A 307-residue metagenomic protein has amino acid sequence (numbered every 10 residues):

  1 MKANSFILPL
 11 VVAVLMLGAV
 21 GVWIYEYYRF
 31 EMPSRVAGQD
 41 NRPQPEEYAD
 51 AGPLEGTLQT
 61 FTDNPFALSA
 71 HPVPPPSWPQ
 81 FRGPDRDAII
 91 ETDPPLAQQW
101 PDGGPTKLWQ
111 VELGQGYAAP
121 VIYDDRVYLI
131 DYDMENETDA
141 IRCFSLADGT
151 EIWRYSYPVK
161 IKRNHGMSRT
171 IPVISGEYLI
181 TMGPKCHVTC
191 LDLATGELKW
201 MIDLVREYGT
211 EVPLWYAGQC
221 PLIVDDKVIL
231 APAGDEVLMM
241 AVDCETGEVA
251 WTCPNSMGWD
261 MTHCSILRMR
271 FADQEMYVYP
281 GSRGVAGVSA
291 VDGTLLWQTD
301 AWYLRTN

Functional and structural regions predicted by a protein language model:
N4-A13, V22-E112, A140-R142, D148-I161 (+3 more regions): Aromatic (tryptophan-biased) beta-strands that constitute blades/sheets of beta-rich domains
D85-A88, M134-E137, H187, D235-V237 (+1 more regions): Short glycine/acidic-enriched loop and turn motifs that connect beta-strands
L108-V121, N136-T138, R154-V173, M201-I223 (+4 more regions): Extracytoplasmic beta-rich repeat domains
D125, L146-D148, L193, C244 (+1 more regions): Inter-blade boundary loops/turns of WD-repeat beta-propellers
I141-C143, T189-C190, M239-A241, G287: Conserved blade-register residue in beta-propeller folds
K162-I202: Hydrophobic alpha-helical hairpins/lids featuring a short glycine-rich hinge
